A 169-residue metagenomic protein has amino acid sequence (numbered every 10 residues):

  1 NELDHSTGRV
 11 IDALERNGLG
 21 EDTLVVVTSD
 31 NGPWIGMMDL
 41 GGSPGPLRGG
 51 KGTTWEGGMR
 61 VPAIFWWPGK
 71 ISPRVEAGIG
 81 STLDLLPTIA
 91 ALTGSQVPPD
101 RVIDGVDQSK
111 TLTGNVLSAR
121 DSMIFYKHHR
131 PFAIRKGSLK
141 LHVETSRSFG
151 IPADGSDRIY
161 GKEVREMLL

Functional and structural regions predicted by a protein language model:
N1-E2: The substrate-binding groove and active-site-proximal loops of carbohydrate-active enzymes, especially glycoside
G8-N17, G36-M37, S43-V102, V106-L117 (+3 more regions): Substrate-binding rim/cap in mid-to-C-terminal beta-strand-loop elements of soluble/periplasmic
E21-L24, P99: Short acidic capping loops at alpha-helix termini that bridge into adjacent secondary structure
T28: SDR active-site strand-loop-helix element
N31-G32: Active-site metal-binding loops of divalent metal-dependent hydrolases
K51, W55-E56, Y126-L169: C-terminal, low-complexity/hydrophilic appendages and adjacent surface loops of extracellular/periplasmic anionic
D121-I124: WW-domain-binding short linear motifs
